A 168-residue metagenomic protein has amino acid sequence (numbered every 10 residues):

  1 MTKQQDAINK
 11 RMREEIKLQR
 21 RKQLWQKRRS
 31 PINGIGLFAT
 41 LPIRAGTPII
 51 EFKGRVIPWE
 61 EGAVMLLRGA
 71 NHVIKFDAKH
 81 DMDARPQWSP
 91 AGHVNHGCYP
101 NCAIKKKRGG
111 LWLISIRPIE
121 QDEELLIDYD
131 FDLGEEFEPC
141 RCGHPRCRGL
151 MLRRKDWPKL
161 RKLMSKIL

Functional and structural regions predicted by a protein language model:
D6-I104: Catalytic cores of histone-lysine modification enzymes
G97-L168: C-terminal SET catalytic tail plus cysteine-rich post-SET Zn-binding segment of SAM-dependent SET-domain
